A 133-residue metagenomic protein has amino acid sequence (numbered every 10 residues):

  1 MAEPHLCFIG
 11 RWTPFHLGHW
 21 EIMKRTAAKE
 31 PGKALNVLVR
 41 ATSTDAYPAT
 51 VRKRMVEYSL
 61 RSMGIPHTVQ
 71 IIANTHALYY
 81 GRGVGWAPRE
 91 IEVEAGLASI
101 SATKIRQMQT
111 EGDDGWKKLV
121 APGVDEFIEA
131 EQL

Functional and structural regions predicted by a protein language model:
M1-L133: Nucleotidyltransferase catalytic core that binds NTPs
